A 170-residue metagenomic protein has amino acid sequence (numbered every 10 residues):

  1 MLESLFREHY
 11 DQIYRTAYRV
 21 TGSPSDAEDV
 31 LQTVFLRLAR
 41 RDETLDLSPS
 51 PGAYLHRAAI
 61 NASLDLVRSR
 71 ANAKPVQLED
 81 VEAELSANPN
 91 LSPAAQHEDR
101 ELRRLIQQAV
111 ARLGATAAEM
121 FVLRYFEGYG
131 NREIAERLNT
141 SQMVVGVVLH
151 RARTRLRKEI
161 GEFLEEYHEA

Functional and structural regions predicted by a protein language model:
M1-R15, S25-E28, A39: A short, charge-rich alpha-helical start-of-domain segment used by transcription regulators
S4, E82-A111: Acidic, proline/glycine-rich intrinsically disordered inter-domain spacer in sigma factors
Y10, Y14, F35, G114 (+2 more regions): C-terminal flanking helix
R15, D29-L36, P49-N61, V147: Structural recognition of an alpha-helix C-terminal capping motif at a helix-to-coil junction
T33-S50, S69-A71: Sigma70-family region 2
D46, A58-L78, L91, D99 (+1 more regions): Arg/Lys-rich amphipathic alpha helix in sigma70-family domain 2
I60, L64, R132, E136-E165: DNA-recognition helix of helix-turn-helix
M120-R124: A short pre-motif secondary-structure segment
